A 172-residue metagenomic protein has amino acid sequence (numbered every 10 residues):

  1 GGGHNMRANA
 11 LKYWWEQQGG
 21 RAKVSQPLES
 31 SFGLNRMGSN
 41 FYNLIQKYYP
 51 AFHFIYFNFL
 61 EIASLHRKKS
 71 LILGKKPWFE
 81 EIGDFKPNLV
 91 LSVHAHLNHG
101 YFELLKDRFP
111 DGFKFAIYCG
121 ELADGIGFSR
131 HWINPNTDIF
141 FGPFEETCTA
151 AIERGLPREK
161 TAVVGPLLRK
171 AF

Functional and structural regions predicted by a protein language model:
G1-N9: A short, glycine/small-residue-rich beta-strand->loop->alpha-helix junction that serves as a flexible
H4-N5, S31, N98-F102, G125-G127 (+1 more regions): Short, well-ordered alpha-helical microsegments
A10-F85, L104: Conserved N-terminal ligand/cofactor-binding loop architecture of enzyme catalytic domains
A22, K114-F115, F140, T161: Hydrophobic/aromatic residues located in beta-strands of well-ordered beta-sheets within soluble catalytic
I82, P110-D111, A116-I117, I126-I139: A conserved, positively charged/aromatic
N88-L89, I139: Structural motif
L89-H94, N98, F102-L122: Active-site proximal beta-strand in glycosyltransferases
N136-F172: A nucleotide-sugar donor-handling region in carbohydrate enzymes
